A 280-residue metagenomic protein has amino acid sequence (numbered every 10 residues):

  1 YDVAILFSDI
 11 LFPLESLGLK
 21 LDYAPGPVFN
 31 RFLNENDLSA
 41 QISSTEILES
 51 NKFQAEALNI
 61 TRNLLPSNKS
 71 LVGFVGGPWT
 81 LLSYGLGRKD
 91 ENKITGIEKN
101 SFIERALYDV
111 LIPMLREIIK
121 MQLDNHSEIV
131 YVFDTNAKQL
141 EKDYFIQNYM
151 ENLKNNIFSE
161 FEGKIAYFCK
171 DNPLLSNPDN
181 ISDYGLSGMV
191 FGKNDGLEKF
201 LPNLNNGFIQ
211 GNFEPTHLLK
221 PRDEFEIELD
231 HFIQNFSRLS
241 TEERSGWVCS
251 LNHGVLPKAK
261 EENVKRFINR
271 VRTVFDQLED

Functional and structural regions predicted by a protein language model:
V3-A4, D9-F53, P202-F208, N212-K220 (+1 more regions): N-terminal glycine-rich cofactor-binding segment that shapes the pocket for flavin-like pterin cofactors
A4-S8, L71-F74, L123-D134, K164-K170 (+1 more regions): Short beta-strand segments at enzyme active-site cores
I10-L21, F74-G96, N125-N148: Active-site-proximal loop/short-helix segments that contain or immediately flank catalytic acid/base residue(s)
D22-M121: Active-site-proximal, glycine-rich beta->alpha crossover segments in alpha/beta enzymes that shape flexible
N30, S50-K69, K142-I165, N203-L204 (+1 more regions): Alpha-helix-loop-beta-strand connector modules within alpha/beta enzyme cores
N51-Q54, L58, Y108-L111, L115 (+4 more regions): Aromatic/hydrophobic pocket-lining residues that form the small-molecule binding cavity in soluble enzyme cores
K89-V130, K142, Q147-S159, P178-L186 (+1 more regions): Alpha/beta enzyme core
I157-D280: Catalytic-face loop-and-helix region of soluble metabolic enzyme cores
